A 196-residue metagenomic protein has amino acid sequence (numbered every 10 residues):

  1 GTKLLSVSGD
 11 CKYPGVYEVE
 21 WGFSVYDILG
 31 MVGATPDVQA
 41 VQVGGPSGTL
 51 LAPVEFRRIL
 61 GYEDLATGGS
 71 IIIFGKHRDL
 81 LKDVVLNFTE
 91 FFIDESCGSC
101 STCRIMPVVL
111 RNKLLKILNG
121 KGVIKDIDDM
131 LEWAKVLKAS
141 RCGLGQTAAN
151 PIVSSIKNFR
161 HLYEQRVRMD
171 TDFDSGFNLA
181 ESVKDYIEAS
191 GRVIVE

Functional and structural regions predicted by a protein language model:
G1-E196: Redox cofactor-anchoring modules in respiratory/redox and cofactor-processing assemblies
